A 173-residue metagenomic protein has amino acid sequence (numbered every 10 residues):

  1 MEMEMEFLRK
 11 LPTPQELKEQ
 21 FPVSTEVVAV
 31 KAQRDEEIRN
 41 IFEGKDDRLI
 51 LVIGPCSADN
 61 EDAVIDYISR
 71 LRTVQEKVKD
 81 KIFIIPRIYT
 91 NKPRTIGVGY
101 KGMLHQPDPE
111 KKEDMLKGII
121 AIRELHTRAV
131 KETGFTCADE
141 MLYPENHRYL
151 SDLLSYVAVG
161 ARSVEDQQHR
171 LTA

Functional and structural regions predicted by a protein language model:
M1-K45: N- or domain-start disorder-to-order transition segments that initiate the globular core
V27-I38, V74-I85, I122: N-terminal beta-rich core of secreted/periplasmic extracellular enzymes
F42-K45, Q75-K79, T127-E132: Acidic (Asp/Glu)-rich catalytic clusters
G54: Conserved, mostly hydrophobic/aromatic
A58-V78, K112-E124: Glycine-rich anion/phosphate-binding loops
K81-A173: Active-site-facing alpha/beta catalytic cores
